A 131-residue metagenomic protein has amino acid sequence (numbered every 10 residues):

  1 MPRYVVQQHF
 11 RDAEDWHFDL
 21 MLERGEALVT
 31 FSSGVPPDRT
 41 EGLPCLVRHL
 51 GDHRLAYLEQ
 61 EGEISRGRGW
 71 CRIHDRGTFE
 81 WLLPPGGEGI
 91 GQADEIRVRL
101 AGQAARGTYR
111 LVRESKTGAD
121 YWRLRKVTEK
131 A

Functional and structural regions predicted by a protein language model:
M1-A131: A charge-rich, low-complexity, intrinsically flexible signal that marks solvent-exposed coils, linkers, repeats
